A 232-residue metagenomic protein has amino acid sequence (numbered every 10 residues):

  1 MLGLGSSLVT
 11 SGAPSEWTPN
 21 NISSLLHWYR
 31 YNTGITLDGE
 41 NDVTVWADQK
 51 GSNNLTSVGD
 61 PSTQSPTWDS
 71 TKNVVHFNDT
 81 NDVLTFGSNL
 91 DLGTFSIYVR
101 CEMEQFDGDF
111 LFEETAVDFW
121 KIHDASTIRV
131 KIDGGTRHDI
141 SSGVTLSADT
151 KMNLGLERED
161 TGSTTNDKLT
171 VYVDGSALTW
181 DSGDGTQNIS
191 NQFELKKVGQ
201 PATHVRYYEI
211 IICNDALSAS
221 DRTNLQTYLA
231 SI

Functional and structural regions predicted by a protein language model:
M1-T80, R222-I232: Extracytoplasmic low-complexity segments
P19-S23, T67-S70, L90-L92, Q187 (+1 more regions): Extracellular/periplasmic catalytic domains that process cell-envelope and extracellular macromolecules
S24-L37, W46, S96-E104, T170 (+1 more regions): Extracellular, beta-strand-rich glycan-interacting domains
L26-H27, T44, N73-V75, D109-L111 (+2 more regions): Short Gly/Ser/Thr-biased coil->beta-strand turn/linker motifs that build repetitive extracellular beta-solenoid/fiber
K50-N81, L90, I97-F106, A116-G185 (+1 more regions): Extracellular glycan-interaction surfaces
L178-R206: Flexible glycan-contacting loops in extracellular carbohydrate-active proteins
